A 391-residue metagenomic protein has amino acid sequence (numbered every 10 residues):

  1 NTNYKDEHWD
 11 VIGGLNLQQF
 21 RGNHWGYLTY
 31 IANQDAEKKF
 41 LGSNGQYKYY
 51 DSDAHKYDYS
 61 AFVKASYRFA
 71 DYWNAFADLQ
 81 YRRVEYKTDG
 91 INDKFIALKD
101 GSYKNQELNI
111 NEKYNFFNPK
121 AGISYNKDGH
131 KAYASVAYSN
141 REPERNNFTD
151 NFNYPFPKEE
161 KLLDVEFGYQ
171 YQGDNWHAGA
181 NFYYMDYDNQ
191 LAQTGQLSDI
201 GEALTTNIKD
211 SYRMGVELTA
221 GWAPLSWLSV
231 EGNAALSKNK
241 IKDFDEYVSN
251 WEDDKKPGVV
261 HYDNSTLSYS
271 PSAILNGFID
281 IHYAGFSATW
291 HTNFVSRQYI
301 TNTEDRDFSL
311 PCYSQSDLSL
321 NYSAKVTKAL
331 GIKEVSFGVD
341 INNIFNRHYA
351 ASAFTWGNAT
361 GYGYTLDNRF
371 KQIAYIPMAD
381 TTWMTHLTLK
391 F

Functional and structural regions predicted by a protein language model:
N1, N44-S52, L98-I110, T149-F156 (+6 more regions): Extracellular loop and loop/strand-boundary signature of outer-membrane beta-barrel proteins
D6-I12, N16-F20, S43-Y187, A223-L225 (+1 more regions): Structural signature of Gram-negative outer-membrane beta-barrels, strongest in the C-terminal barrel of TonB-dependent
R21-Y27: Carboxylate/His-rich catalytic cores and anion/metal-binding grooves
Y27-E37, I91-S102, N140-E142, F148-P155 (+6 more regions): Flexible, surface-exposed loop regions and adjacent strand-edge segments of Gram-negative outer-membrane beta-barrel
N44, D174-A178, N189, S249-G258 (+2 more regions): Surface-exposed loop/interface segments of Gram-negative outer-membrane beta-barrel transport/assembly proteins
H55-Y59, K113-F117, K161-V165, Q172-D174 (+5 more regions): Residues that define the transmembrane beta-barrel architecture of outer-membrane proteins
A65, V165-F167, S229, N264-F391: Conserved C-terminal beta-signal and adjacent last beta-strands/turns of outer-membrane beta-barrel proteins
D71, Y184-D186, T206-T303, H386-K390: Gram-negative outer-membrane beta-barrel transporters
